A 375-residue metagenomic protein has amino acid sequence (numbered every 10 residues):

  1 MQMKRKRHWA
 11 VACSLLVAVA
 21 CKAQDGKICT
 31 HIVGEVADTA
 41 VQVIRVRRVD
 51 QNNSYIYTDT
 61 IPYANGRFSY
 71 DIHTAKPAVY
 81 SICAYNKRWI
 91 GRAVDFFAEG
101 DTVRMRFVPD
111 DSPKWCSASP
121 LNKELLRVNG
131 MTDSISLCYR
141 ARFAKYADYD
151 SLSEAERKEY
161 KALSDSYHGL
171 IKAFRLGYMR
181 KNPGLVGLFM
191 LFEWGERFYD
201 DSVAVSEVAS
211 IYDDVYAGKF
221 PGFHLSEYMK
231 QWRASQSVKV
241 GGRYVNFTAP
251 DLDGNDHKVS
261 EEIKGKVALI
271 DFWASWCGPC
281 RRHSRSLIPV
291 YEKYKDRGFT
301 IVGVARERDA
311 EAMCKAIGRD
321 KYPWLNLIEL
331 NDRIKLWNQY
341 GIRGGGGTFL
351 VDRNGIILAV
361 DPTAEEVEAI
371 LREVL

Functional and structural regions predicted by a protein language model:
M1-V33: Bacterial Sec-dependent N-terminal signal peptides
C21-A173: A non-transmembrane, solvent-exposed segment enriched in polar/low-complexity residues
T248-A268: A short beta-strand-turn-helix
K266, S284-V304, L371-V374: Conserved helix-turn-beta segment immediately C-terminal to the redox Cys motif in thioredoxin-like folds
K266-A268, F272-W276, G344: Short pre-active-site segment immediately N-terminal to redox-active cysteine/selenocysteine motifs in thiol-based
F272-P289: Conserved redox-active cysteine motifs that mediate thiol-disulfide chemistry, especially di-cysteine Cys-X(1-2)-Cys
C314-N354: Short, internal strand/loop/helix patches that form the active-site neighborhood or redox-interaction surface
G344-G347, I356-L375: Non-catalytic, surface beta->alpha helical segment in thiol-disulfide oxidoreductase systems
